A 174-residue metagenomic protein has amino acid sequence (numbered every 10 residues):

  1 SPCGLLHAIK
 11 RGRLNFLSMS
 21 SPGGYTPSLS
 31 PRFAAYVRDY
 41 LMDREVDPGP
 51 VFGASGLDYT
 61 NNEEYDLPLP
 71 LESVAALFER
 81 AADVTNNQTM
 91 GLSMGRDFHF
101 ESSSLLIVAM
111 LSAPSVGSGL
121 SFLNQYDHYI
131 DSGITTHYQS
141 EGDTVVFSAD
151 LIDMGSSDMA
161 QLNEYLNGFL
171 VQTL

Functional and structural regions predicted by a protein language model:
P2-F147, F169: N-terminal low-complexity or simple alpha-helical regulatory segments that function as activation/interaction modules
T144-L174: Conserved helix-adjacent loop modules within structured domains
